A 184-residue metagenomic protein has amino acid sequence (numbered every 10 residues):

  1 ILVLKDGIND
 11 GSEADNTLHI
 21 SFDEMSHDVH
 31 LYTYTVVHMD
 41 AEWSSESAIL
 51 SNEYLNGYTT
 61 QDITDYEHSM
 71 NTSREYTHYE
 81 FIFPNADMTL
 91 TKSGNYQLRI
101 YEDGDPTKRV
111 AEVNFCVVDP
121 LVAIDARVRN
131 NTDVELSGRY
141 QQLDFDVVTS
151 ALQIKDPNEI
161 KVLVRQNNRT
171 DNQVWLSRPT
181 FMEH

Functional and structural regions predicted by a protein language model:
I1-D40, E135-T149: Contiguous beta-strand segments within globular domains
M25-H30, T89-L90, A151-N158: A short beta-turn/strand-edge loop motif at beta-sheet boundaries
A41-W43, M88-T89, E102-V110, R169-D171: Short acidic/polar inter-strand loop motif in beta-rich domains
D62-D65, M70-P84, E183-H184: Aromatic sugar-binding surface patches on proteins that engage polysaccharides or sugar-phosphate polymers
S73-D103: Ligand-binding face of N-terminal immunoglobulin V-set domains in extracellular IgSF glycoproteins
A111-V117: C-terminal edge beta-strand
V117-Y140: Low-complexity, Pro/Ser/Thr- and charge-rich linker/hinge segments at domain boundaries
K161-H184: Long, internal scaffold/assembly segments composed of regular secondary structure
